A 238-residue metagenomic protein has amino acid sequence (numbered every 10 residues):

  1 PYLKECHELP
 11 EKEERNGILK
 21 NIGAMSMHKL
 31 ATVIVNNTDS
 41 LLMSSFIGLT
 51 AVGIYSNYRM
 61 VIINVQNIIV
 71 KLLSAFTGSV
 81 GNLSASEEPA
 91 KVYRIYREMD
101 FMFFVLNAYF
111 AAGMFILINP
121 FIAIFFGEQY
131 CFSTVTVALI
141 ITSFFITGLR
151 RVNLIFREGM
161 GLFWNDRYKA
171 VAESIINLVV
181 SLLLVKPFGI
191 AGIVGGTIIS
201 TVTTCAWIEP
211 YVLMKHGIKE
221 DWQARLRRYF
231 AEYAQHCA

Functional and structural regions predicted by a protein language model:
P1, H28, T32, N36 (+5 more regions): Short runs within selected transmembrane alpha-helices of multi-pass transporters and secretion channels
P1, Y93-T147, I175-P187, C237: Alpha-helical transmembrane segments of multi-pass membrane transport and lipid-handling proteins
P1-N36, S79-R94, V212-Y233: Interhelical loop/hinge segments that connect adjacent transmembrane helices in multipass membrane
E14-M25, M43-I63, A90-R94, C131-V135 (+1 more regions): Interfacial/gating helices of multi-pass transporter permease domains
E14-N21, Y93-N107, C131-L139, F156-E173 (+1 more regions): Membrane-water interface at loop-to-transmembrane-helix junctions
I22, S26, L30-L42, F46 (+7 more regions): Short helix-kink/termination motifs in transmembrane helices of multi-pass secondary transporters
V33-N64, N82-L83, N119-Q129, P187: Helix-terminus/linker motif at the lipid-water interface of multi-pass membrane proteins
Y58, I62-D100, N107, L154-G159: Helix-loop junctions and terminal segments of transmembrane helices in multi-pass membrane transport/translocation
